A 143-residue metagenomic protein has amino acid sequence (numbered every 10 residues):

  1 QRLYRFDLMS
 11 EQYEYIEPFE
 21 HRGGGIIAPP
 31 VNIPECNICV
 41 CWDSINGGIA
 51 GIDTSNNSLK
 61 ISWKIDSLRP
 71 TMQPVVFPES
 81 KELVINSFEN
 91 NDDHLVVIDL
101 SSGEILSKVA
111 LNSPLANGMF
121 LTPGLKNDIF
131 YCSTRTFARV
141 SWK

Functional and structural regions predicted by a protein language model:
Q1-L8, Y15: Solenoidal tandem-repeat scaffolds enriched in leucines and small polar residues
Q1-Y4, N46-G51, N91-V96, T136-K143: Structural motif
D7-E11, D53-S58, D99-G103, W142-K143: Short loop/turn segments that connect beta-strands within beta-propeller blades
Q12-E20, S58-D66, E104-A110: A short beta-strand motif characteristic of beta-propeller blades
R22-N32, S67-V76, P114-L125: Repeated scaffold domains used in trafficking and secretory/extracellular systems, primarily beta-propellers
E35-N37, S80-E82, K126-D128: Short coil/turn segments that connect the beta-strands within blades of beta-propeller domains
C41-A50, W63-L100: Loop/turn-rich, solvent-exposed surfaces of beta-rich toroidal or solenoidal domains
L111-K143: Blade-level signature of beta-propeller repeat domains, shared across WD40, Kelch, NHL, RCC1 and BNR/Asp-box propellers
